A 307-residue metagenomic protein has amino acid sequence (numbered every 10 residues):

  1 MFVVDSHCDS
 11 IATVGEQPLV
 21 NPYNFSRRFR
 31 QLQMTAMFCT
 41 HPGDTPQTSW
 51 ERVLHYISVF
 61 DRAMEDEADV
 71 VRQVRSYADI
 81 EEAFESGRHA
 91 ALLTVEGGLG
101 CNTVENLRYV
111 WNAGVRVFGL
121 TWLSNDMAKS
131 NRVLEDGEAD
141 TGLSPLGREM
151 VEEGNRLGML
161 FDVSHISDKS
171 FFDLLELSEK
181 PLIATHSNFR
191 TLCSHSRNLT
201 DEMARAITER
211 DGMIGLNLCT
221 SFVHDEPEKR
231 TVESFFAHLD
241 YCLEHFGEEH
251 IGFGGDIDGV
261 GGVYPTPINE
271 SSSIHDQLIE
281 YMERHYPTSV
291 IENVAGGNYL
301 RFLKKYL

Functional and structural regions predicted by a protein language model:
M1-G137, S194-L307: N-terminal hydrophobic targeting/anchoring segments and the immediately downstream early-domain regions of hydrolases
L120-W122, M127-S130, E135-A204, M213-T220: Active-site core of metal-dependent hydrolases
